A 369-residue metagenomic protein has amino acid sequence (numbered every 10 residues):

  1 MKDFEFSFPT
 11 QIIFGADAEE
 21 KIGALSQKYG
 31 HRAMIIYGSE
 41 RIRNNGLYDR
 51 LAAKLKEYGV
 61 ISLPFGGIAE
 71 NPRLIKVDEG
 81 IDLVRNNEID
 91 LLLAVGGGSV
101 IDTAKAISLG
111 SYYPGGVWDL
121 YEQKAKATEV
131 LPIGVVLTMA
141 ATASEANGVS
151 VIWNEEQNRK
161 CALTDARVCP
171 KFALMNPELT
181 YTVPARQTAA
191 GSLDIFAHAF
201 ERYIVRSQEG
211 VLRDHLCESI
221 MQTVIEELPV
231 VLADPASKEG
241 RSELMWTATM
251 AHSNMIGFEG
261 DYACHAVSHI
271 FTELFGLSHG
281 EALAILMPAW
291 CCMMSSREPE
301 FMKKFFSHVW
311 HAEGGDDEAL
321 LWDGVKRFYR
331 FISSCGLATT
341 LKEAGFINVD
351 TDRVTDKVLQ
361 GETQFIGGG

Functional and structural regions predicted by a protein language model:
M1-L91, L341-K342: ATP/NTP phosphate-donor binding region
T10, Y112-E209, K304: A glycine/threonine-rich phosphate-anchoring loop and its flanking beta-alpha core in nucleotide/phosphate-binding
E19-I22, N44-L47, L74-I75, S99-K105 (+3 more regions): Short glycine/serine/threonine-rich phosphate/pyrophosphate-binding segments that cradle anionic phosphate groups
R50-L51, I81, V100-P114, A146-N147: Short Gly/Thr/Asp-enriched flexible loops that form oxyanion-binding sites at enzyme active sites
I89-K105, T138-S144, L274: Glycine/serine-rich anion-binding loops at beta->alpha junctions that coordinate negatively charged ligand groups
R202, R206-R327: Active-site segments that bind and position negatively charged phosphate/pyrophosphate groups
E313-G369: C-terminal charged capping/lid subdomain of soluble metabolic enzymes
